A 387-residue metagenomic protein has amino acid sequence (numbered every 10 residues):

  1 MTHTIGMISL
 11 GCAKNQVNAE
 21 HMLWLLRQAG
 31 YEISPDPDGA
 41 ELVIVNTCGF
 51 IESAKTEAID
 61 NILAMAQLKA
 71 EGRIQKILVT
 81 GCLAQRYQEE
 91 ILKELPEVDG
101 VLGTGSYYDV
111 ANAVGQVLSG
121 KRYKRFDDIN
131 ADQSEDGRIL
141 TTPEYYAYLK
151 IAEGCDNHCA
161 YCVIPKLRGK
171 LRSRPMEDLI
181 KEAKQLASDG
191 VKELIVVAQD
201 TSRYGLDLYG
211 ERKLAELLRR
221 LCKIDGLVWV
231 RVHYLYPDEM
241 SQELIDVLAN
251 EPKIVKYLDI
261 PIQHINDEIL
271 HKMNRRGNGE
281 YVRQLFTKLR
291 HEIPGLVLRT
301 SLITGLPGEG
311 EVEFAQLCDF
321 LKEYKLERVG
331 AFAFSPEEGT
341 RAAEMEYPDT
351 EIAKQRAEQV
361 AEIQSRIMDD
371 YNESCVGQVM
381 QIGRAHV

Functional and structural regions predicted by a protein language model:
M1-Y204, E243, L258, Y281-H291 (+5 more regions): Proteins enriched for Cys/Gly/acidic motifs involved in redox and nucleic-acid/cofactor modification
G49-F50, R168-G169, L208-E211, H271-G277 (+1 more regions): Short glycine-enriched, charge-decorated loop/helix-capping segments at active-site entrances that position
I77-G81, R86, S188-V312: Conserved SAM/AdoMet-binding glycine-rich loop
L95-P96, V117-G120, R212-L214, L248-N250 (+1 more regions): Short, hinge-like loop/turn segments at secondary-structure boundaries
G226, L326, R341-E344, I352: Conserved N-terminal phosphate-binding loop of PLP-dependent enzymes in the Aspartate aminotransferase
W229, G377-Q381: Intrinsic-disorder/low-complexity, polar/charged segments enriched in Ser/Thr/Lys/Arg/Asp/Glu/Gln
I260, S301, L321, V329 (+1 more regions): Hydrophobic, well-ordered secondary-structure elements that form the walls of internal hydrophobic environments
G383-V387: Conserved small/polar residues in nucleotide/adenosyl-binding loops
